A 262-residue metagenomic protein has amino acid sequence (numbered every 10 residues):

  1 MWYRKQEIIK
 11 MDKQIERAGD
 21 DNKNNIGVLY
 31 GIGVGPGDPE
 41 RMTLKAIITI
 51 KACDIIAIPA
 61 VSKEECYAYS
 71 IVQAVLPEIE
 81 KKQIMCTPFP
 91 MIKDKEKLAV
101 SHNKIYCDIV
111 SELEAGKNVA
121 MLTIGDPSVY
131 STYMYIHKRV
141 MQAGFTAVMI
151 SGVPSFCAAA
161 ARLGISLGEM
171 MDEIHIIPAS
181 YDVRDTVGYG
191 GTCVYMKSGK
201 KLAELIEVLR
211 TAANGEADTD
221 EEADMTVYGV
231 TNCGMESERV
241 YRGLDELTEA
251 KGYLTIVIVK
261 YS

Functional and structural regions predicted by a protein language model:
W2-R4, M11-P39, L44-F145, T219 (+4 more regions): Class I S-adenosyl-L-methionine
L29, G188-S262: A contiguous loop/helix-start segment that scaffolds small-molecule binding in enzyme catalytic cores
I58, M85-P88, M149, E169 (+4 more regions): Structural signal for conserved beta-strand scaffold positions within catalytic alpha/beta enzyme cores
K63-E65, I92, P154-C157, M235-S237: Short gly/pro/ser/thr-enriched loop/turn and capping motifs at secondary-structure boundaries
F89-K95, D182-R184, M235-S237: A short acidic, often aromatic-flanked loop/helix-cap motif at beta-alpha or helix-coil junctions that lines enzyme
E96-A99, T132-Y133, A160-R162, T186-G188 (+2 more regions): Short, well-ordered secondary-structure micro-motifs
L122-I124, I150, M196: Structural motif
S128-Y189, S262: Class I SAM-dependent methyltransferase SAM-binding "motif I" and its flanking Rossmann-like core
